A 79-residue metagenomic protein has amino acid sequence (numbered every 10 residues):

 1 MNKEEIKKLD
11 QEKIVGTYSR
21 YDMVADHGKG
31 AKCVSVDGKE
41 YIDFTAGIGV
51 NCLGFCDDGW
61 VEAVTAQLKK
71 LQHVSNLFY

Functional and structural regions predicted by a protein language model:
M1-K29: Active-site-adjacent loop/helix segments that line or gate small-molecule/cofactor pockets in enzymes
N2-K3, K32-D37, D57-A63: Short hydrophobic/aromatic-rich motifs at helix boundaries and adjacent loops
G16, R20, H27, S35 (+2 more regions): Generic structural "secondary-structure junction" signal
M23-D43: Active-site and channel-lining beta-strand-loop segments that bind or position nucleotide-derived/phosphorylated
E40-Y79: Glycine-rich loop-to-alpha-helix module at the N-terminal edge of alpha/beta enzyme cores
